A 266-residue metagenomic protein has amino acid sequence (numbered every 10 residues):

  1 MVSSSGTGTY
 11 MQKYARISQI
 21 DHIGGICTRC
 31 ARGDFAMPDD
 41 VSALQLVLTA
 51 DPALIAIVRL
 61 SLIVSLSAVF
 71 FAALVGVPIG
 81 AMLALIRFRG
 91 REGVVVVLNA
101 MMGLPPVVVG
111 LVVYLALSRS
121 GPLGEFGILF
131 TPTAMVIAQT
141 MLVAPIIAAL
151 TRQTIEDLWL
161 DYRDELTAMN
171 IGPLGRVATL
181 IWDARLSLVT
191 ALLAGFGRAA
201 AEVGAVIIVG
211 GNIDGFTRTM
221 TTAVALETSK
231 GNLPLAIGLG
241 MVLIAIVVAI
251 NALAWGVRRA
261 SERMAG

Functional and structural regions predicted by a protein language model:
M1-T7, A205-L233: Glycine-rich helix-loop "coupling/hinge" segments at transmembrane-helix boundaries in multipass transporters
S3, T9-Q12, H22-G25, A72 (+3 more regions): Hydrophobic residues within membrane-embedded alpha helices
S4-A15, H22-I26, C30, D34 (+4 more regions): C-terminal transmembrane helix and the adjacent membrane-cytosol boundary/short C-terminal tail of inner/organellar
Q12, R16, H22, R32-P52 (+2 more regions): Short membrane-interfacial helix/loop motifs at transmembrane-helix boundaries
P38-D39, L48-E156, L180-G204, E227 (+1 more regions): Membrane-water interface segments at the C-terminal ends of transmembrane alpha-helices in multi-pass inner-membrane
G172, R198-A199, N212-D214, L243: Short acidic/polar capping segments at secondary-structure boundaries
